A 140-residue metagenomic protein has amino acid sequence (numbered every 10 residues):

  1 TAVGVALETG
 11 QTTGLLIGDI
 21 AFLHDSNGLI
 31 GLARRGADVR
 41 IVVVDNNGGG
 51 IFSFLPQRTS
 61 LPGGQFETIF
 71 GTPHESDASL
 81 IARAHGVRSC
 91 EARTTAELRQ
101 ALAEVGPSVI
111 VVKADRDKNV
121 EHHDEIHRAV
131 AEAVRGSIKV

Functional and structural regions predicted by a protein language model:
T1-V140: Thiamine diphosphate
